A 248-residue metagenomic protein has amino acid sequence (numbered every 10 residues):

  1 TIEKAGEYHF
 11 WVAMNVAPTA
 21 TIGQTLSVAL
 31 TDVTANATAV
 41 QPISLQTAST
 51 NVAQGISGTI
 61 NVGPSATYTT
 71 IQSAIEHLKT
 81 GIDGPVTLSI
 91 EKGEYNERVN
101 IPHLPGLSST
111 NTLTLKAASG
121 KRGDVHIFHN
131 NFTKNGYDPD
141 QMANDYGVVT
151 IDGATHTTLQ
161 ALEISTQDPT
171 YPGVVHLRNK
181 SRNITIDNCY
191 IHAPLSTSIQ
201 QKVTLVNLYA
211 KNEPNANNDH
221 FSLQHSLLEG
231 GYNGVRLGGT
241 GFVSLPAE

Functional and structural regions predicted by a protein language model:
T1-G55, T157: Exposed, polar/acidic Ser/Thr-rich sequence context and nearby capping/turn residues that mark flexible linkers
N15-A20, A66-T67, T80-I82, K92-N96 (+2 more regions): Acidic glycine-/aspartate-rich tracts in secreted/extracellular proteins
Q24, G84-L88, N111-L113, F221 (+1 more regions): Residue-level recognition of the N-termini of beta-strands and the immediately preceding loop/turn
I56, I82-G84, Y95, S109 (+10 more regions): Repetitive beta-strand solenoid architecture
I56-N96, N100-I101: Acidic Gly/Asp/Thr-rich repetitive segments characteristic of extracellular carbohydrate-active and adhesion proteins
N61, S89-E91, N100, T114-K116 (+8 more regions): Extracellular beta-strand solenoid repeats
R98, G106-P172, I191-V203: Right-handed parallel beta-helix/beta-spiral solenoid domain characteristic of secreted/periplasmic
T112, T155-T166, R182-L195, N215-E248: Right-handed parallel beta-helix
